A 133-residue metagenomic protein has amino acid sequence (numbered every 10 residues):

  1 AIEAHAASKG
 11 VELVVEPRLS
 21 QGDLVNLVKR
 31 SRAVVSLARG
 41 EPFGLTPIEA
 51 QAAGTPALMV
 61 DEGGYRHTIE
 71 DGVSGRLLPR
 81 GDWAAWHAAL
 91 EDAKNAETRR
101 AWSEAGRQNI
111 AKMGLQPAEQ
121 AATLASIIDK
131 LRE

Functional and structural regions predicted by a protein language model:
A1-R18: Nucleotide-activated donor-binding/catalytic signature segment of Leloir-type glycosyltransferases, i.e., the conserved
R18, N26-S31: Short alpha-helical donor nucleotide-sugar binding micro-motif in glycosyltransferases
V34-V35: A short hydrophobic beta-strand element within the catalytic core of glycosyltransferases that build diverse glycans
R39: Aromatic "clamp/platform" in nucleotide-sugar-dependent glycosyltransferases that forms part of the donor/acceptor
G44-P47, Y65: Short glycine/serine-rich donor-binding loops of glycosyltransferases
P56-M59: Short hydrophobic beta-strand element within catalytic cores of glycosyltransferases and related nucleotide-activated
R66-E91: Change "using UDP/GDP/dTDP sugars" to "using nucleotide sugars
A85, E97-L131: A charged, aromatic-enriched C-terminal amphipathic alpha-helix characteristic of glycosyltransferases across folds
